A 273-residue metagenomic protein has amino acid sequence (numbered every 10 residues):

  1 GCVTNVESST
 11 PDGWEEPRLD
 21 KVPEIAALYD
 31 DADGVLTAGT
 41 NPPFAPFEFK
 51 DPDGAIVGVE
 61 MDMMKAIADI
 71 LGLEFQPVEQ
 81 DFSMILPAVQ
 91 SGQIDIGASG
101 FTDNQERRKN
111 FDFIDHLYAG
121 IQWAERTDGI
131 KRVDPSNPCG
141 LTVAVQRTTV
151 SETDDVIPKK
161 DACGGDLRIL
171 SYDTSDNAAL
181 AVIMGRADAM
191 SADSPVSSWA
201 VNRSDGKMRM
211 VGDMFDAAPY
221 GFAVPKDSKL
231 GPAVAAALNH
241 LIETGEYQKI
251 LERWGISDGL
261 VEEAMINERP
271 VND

Functional and structural regions predicted by a protein language model:
V3-L19, M61-I70, G129, N137-T142 (+2 more regions): Extended ligand-binding regions for polar small-molecule ligands
V6-G100, R253: Extracytoplasmic small-molecule ligand-binding "clamshell" domains of the periplasmic binding protein/Venus flytrap
D33, P42, G58, D62 (+9 more regions): Extracytoplasmic
P42, Y118-E125, S194, S198 (+2 more regions): Periplasmic-binding protein-like
P42-A45, I56-D69, F101-T102, G120-A179 (+2 more regions): Bilobed "Venus flytrap"/periplasmic-binding protein-like clamshell domains and structurally analogous long
E74-N137: Acidic, polar ligand-binding/catalytic clefts
Q76-V78, L170-S171, V211: General small-molecule cofactor/ligand-binding pocket signal
S83-M84, G100-R108, V156, I183-D216: A ligand-binding cleft/hinge motif common to bilobed small-molecule-binding domains
